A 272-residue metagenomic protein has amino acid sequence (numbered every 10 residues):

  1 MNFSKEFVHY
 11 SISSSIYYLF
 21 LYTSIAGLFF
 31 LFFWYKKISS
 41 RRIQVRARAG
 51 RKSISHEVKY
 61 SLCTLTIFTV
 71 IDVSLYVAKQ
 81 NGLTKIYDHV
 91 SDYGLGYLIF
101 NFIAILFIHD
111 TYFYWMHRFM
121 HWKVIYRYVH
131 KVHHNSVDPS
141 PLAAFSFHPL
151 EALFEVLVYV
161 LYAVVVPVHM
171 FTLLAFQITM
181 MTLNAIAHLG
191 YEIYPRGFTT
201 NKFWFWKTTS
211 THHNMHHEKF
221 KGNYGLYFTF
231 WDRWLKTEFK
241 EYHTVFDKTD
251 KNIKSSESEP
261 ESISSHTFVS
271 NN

Functional and structural regions predicted by a protein language model:
M1-F20, Y35-R51, I125-N272: Cytosolic/stromal cytosol-facing helical appendages immediately following the last transmembrane segment
Y10, Q44-L65, H89-L98: Interfacial transmembrane-helix boundary/kink motif in multi-pass membrane proteins
I16, F20-L28, L62-K79, A104-L106 (+1 more regions): Hydrophobic alpha-helical transmembrane segments of multi-pass integral membrane proteins
F20-F33, I103-H121, F176-I193: Transmembrane alpha-helical segments that form the membrane-embedded catalytic/substrate-channel core of multi-pass
L28-S55, K79-V90: Membrane-helix interface linkers and caps
H56-V73, A144-A152: Select subsegments of transmembrane alpha-helices in polytopic membrane proteins, especially boundary-proximal
V58, H117, H130: Conserved hydrophobic/aromatic pocket- or pore-lining residues that grip, position, or stack substrates in active sites
V70-I108: Juxtamembrane helix-loop-helix connectors linking adjacent transmembrane helices in multi-pass membrane enzymes
